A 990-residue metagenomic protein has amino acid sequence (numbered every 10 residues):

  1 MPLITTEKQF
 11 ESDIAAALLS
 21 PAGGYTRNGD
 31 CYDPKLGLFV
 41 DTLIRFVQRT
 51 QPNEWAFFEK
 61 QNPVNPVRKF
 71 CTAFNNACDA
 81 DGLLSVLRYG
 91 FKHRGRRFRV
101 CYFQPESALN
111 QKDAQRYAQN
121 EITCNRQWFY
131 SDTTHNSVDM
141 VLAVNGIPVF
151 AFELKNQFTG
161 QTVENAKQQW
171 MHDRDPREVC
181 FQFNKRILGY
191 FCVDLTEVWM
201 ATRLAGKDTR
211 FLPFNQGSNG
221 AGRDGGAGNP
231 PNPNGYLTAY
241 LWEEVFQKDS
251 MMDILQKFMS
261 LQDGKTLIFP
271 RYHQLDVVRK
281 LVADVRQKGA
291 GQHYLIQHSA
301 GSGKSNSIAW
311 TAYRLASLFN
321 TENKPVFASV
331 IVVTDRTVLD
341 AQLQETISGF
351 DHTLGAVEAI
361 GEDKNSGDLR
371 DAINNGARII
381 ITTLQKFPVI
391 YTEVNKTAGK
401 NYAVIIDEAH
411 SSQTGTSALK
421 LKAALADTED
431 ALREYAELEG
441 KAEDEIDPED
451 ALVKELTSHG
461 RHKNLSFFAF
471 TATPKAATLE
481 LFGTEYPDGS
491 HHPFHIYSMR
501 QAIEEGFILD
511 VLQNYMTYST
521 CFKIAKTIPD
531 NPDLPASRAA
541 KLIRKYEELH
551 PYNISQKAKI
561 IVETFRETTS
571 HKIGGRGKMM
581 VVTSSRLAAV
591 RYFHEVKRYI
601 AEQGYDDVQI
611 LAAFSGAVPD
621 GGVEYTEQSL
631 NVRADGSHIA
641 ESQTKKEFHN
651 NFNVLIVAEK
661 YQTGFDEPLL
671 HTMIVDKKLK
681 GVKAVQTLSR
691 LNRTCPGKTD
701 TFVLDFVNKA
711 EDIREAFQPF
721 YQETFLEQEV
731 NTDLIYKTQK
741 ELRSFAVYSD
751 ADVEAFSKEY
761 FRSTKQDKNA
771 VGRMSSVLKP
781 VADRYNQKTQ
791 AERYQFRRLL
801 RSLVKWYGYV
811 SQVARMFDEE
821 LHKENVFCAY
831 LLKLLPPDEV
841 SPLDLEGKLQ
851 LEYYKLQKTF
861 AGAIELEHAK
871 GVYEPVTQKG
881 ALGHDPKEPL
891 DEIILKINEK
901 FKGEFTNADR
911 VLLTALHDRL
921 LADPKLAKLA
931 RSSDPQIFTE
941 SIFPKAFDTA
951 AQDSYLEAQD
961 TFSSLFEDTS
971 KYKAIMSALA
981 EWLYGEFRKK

Functional and structural regions predicted by a protein language model:
P2-S329, V338-L354, Q385, G399-N401 (+4 more regions): ATP-dependent helicase/translocase motor core
Y25, F39, Q48-Q51, A56-K69 (+9 more regions): Catalytic cores and motor modules of nucleic-acid processing enzymes
G226-T238, W242, A477-R576, F593: Interdomain helical connector at the RecA1-RecA2 junction of SF1/SF2 helicase-like NTPases
R370, G376-E408, S412-A423, D430 (+3 more regions): Conserved RecA-like ASCE ATPase "motif II neighborhood" in helicase/translocase motors
T414-V511, C521: Post-DEXD/H (motif II) to motif III coupling segment of the RecA-like Helicase ATP-binding lobe
R544-L655: Conserved C-terminal RecA-like helicase domain
V654-V657, Q662-Q686, T701-D705: A short beta-strand element within the Helicase C-terminal
R690-P719: Conserved segment of the helicase C-terminal RecA-like domain
